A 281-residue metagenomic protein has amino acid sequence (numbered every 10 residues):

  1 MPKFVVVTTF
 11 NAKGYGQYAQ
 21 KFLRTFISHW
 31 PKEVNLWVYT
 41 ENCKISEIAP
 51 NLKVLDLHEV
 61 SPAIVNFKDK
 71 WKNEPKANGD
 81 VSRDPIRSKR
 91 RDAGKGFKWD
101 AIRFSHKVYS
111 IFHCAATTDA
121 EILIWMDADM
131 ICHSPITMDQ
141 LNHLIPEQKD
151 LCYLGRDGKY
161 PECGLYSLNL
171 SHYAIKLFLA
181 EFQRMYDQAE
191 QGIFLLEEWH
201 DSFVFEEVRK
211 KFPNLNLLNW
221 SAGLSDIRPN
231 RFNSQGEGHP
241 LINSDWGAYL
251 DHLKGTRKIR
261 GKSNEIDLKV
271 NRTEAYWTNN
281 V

Functional and structural regions predicted by a protein language model:
M1-A93, A116-D119, L170, D251 (+2 more regions): N-terminal anchoring/stem segment of glycosyltransferases
Y15, I45-I48, A63-I64, C132-P135 (+4 more regions): Short catalytic/ligand-binding loop motif for oxyanion handling, primarily in non-cytosolic enzymes, centered on
Y15-A19, A101-F104, E198: A conditional alpha-helix N-cap/helix-loop micro-motif detector
K21, T25, H29, S110 (+1 more regions): Amphipathic alpha-helical segments that form well-ordered structural scaffolds and often line/cohere around active
K89-K98, E190-Q191: Short glycine/proline- and acidic residue-enriched helix-loop micro-motifs that form flexible lids or anion-recognition
W99, R103-Y153: GT-A fold catalytic core of metal-dependent nucleotide-sugar glycosyltransferases, centered on the diacidic
H133-W199: Conserved catalytic core of nucleotide-sugar-dependent glycosyltransferases
H172-N280: Catalytic core and acceptor-binding pocket of nucleotide-sugar-dependent glycosyltransferases
